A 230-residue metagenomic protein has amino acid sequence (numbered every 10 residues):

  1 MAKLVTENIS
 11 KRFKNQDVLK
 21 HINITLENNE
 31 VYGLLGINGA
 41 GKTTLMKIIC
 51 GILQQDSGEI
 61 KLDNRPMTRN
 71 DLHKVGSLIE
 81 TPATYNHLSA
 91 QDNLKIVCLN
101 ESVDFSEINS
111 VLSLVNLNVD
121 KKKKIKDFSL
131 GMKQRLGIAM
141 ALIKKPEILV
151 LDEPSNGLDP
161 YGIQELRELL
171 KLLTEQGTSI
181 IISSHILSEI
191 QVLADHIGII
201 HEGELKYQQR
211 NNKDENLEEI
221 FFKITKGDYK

Functional and structural regions predicted by a protein language model:
L4-T6, L19-H21: Conserved structural motif at the start of ABC-family nucleotide-binding domains
C50: Helix-to-loop junction immediately C-terminal to a conserved catalytic motif
G58-H73, Y207-Q209: Conserved ABC transporter NBD signature motif
K95, L99, F105-D120: Conserved ABC ATPase "signature" region
I138: Hydrophobic anchor residue at the start of the ABC signature
L149-E153: Catalytic Walker B motif of ABC-type/P-loop ATPase nucleotide-binding domains
